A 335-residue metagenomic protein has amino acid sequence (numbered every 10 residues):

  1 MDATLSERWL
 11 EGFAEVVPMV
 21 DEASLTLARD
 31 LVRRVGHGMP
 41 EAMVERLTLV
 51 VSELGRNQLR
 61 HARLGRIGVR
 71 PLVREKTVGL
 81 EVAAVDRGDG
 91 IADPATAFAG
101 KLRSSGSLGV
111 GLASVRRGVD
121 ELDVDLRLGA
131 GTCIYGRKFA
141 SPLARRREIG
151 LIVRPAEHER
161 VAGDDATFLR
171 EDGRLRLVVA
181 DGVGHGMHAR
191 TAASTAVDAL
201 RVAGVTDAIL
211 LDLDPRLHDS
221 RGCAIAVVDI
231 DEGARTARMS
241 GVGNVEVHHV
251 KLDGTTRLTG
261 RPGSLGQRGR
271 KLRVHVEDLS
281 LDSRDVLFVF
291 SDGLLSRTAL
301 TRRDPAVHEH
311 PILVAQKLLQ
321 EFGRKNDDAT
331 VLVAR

Functional and structural regions predicted by a protein language model:
M1-E15, G55-R145, E171-V178, R284-V289: Conserved beta-strand-loop-beta-strand hairpin that lines the nucleotide-binding pocket of ATP/GTP-utilizing enzymes
M1-L49, G150-T167: Bergerat-fold GHKL ATPase/HATPase_c domain
D2-T4, V16-M19, L27, L211-V227 (+1 more regions): C-terminal catalytic subdomain
E41-G68, D207: Conserved ATP-binding N-box helix of the HATPase_c
Y135-S141, G150-E157, T236, D253-G254 (+2 more regions): Sensory/regulatory domains in signal-transduction proteins
F139-V183, H188-T195, V274-E277: N-terminal entry segment of metal-dependent catalytic domains or homologous docking segments
E159-D172, G222-I225, R257-L300: Acidic loop->beta-strand submotif enriched in PP2C/PPM serine/threonine phosphatases
H188-D253, L272-V274, G323, A334: Catalytic core of PPM/PP2C metal-dependent serine/threonine phosphatase domains
